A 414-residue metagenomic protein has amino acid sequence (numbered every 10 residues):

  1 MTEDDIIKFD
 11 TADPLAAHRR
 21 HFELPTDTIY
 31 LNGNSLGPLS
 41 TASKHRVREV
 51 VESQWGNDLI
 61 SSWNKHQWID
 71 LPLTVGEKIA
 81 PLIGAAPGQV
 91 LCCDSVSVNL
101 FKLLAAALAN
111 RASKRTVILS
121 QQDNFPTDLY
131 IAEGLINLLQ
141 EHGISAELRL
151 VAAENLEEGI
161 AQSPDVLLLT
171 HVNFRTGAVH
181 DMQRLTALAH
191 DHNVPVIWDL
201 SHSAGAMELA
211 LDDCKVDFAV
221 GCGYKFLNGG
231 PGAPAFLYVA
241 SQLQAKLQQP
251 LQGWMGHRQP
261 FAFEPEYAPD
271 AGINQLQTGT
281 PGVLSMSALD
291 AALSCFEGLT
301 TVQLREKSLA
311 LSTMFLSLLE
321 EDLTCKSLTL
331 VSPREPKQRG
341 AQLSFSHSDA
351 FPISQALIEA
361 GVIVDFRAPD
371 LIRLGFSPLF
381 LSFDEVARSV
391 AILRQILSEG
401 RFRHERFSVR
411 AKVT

Functional and structural regions predicted by a protein language model:
M1-T414: Pyridoxal 5′-phosphate
